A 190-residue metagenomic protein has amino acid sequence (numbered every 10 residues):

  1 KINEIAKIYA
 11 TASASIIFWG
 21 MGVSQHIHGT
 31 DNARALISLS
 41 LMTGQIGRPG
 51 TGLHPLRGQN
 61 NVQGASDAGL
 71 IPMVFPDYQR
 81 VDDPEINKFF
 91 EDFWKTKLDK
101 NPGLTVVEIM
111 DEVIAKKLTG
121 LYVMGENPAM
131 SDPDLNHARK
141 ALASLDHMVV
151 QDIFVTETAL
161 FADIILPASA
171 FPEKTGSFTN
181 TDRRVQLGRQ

Functional and structural regions predicted by a protein language model:
K1-P49, P55-Q190: Non-catalytic alpha/beta scaffold blocks inside enzyme catalytic domains
